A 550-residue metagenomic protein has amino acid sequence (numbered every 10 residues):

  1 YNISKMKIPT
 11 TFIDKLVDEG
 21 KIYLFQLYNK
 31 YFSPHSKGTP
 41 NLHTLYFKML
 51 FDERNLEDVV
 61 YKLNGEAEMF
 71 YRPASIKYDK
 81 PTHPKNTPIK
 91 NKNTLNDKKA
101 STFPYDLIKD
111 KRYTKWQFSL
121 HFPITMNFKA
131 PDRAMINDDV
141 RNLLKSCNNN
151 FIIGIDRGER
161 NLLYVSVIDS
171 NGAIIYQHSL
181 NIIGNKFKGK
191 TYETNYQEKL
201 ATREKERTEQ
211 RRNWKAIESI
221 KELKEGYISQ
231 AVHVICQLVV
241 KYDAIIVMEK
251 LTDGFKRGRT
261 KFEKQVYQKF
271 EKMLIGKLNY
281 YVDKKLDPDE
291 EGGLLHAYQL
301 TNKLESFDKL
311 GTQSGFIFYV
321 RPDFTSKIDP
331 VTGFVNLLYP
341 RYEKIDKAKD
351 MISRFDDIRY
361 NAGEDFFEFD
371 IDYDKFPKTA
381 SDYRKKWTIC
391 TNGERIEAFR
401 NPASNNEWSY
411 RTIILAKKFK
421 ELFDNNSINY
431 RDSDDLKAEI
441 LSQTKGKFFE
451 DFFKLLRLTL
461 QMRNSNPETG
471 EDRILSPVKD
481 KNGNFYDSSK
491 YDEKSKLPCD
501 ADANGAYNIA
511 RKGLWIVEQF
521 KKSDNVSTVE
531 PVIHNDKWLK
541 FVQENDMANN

Functional and structural regions predicted by a protein language model:
N2-N148, E450-F485: Charged, flexible boundary elements
R112-N550: Positively charged, helix-rich recognition surfaces that bind polyanionic ligands
